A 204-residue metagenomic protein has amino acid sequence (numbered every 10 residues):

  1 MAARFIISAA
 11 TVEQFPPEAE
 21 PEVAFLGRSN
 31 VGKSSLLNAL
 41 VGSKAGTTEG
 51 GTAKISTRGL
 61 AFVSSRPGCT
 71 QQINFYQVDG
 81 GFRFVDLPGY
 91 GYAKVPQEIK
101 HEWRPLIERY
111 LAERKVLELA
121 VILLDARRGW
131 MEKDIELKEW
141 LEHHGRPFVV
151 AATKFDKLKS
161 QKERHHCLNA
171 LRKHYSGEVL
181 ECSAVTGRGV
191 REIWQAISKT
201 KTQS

Functional and structural regions predicted by a protein language model:
M1-K94: Conserved G1/Walker A P-loop phosphate-binding module
A2-E13, K157-S204: Canonical P-loop GTPase G-domain recognition
A19, G59, C69-Q72, R83 (+7 more regions): Helical mechanochemical/support elements of P-loop NTPase systems and associated helical scaffolds
L40-K44, L111, I197: Hydrophobic aliphatic residues
Y76, T153, I193: Residue-level signal for inorganic ion chemistry
Y90-K100, D156-K159: Flexible beta-alpha connector loops of hexameric P-loop NTPases
R104-E178: Conserved C-terminal guanine-recognition region of P-loop GTPase G domains, centered on the G4
